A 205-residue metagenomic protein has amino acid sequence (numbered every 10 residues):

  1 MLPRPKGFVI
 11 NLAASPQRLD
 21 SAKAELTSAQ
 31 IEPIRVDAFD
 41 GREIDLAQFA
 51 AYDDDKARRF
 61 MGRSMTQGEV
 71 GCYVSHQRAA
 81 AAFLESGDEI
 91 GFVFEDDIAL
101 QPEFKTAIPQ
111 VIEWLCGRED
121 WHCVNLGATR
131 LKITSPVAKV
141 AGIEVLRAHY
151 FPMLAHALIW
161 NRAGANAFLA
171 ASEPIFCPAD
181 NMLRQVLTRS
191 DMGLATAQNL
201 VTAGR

Functional and structural regions predicted by a protein language model:
M1-F94, I98-R205: An acidic/histidine-cluster motif and surrounding catalytic segment that typifies divalent-metal-assisted enzyme active
